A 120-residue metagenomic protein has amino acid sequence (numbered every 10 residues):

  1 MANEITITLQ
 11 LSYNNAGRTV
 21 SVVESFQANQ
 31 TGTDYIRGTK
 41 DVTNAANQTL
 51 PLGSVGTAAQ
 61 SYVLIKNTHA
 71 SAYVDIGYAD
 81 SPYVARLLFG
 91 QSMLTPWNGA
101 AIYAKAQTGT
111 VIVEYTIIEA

Functional and structural regions predicted by a protein language model:
A2-N15, G32, A106-A120: C-terminal interaction-tip segments
Q10, V20-Q27: Membrane engagement elements in two modes
S25-N44: A short glycine-rich, His/Asp/Glu-containing loop-to-beta-strand
D41-A59: Surface-exposed ligand/attachment interfaces on beta-rich extracellular proteins
G56-Q60, L94-N98: Short, solvent-exposed loop/turn segments enriched in Ser/Thr/Gly
T57-Y83: Short, surface-exposed beta-strand/strand-loop-strand elements in extracellular ectodomains
S81-L94: Short, solvent-exposed S/T- and G/P-enriched segments that are highly enriched in secreted/extracellular and lumenal
P96-T110: Noncatalytic modules at the cell exterior or secretory-pathway interfaces, chiefly beta-strand-rich lectin/adhesion
